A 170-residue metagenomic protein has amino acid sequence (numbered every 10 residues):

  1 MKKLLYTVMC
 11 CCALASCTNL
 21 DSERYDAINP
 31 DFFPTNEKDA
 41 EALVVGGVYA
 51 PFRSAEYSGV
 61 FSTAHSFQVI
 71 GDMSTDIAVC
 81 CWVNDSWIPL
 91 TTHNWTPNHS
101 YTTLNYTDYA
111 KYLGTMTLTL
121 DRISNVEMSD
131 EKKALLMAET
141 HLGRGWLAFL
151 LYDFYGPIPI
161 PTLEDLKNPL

Functional and structural regions predicted by a protein language model:
M1, C17-T18, G47, M116 (+1 more regions): Terminal processing/anchoring signals of secreted or surface-associated proteins and related intramolecular
M1-D26: Bacterial Sec-dependent N-terminal signal peptides
C17-V69: Acidic, glycine-rich segments characteristic of secretory precursors and extracytoplasmic regions
N19, R24-A27, D31-F33, N105-D108 (+2 more regions): Residue-level preference for alpha-helix termini and adjacent loops
E41, W82-Y155: Conserved, well-structured interaction surfaces
F52-S58, V79, L147-P157: Secretory-pathway/luminal and periplasmic proteins that interact with or process carbohydrate-rich
Q68-C80: Active-site substrate-recognition loop segments, prototypically the cytochrome P450 B′-helix/B-C loop
Y155-L170: Short coil/linker segments at helix-helix boundaries
